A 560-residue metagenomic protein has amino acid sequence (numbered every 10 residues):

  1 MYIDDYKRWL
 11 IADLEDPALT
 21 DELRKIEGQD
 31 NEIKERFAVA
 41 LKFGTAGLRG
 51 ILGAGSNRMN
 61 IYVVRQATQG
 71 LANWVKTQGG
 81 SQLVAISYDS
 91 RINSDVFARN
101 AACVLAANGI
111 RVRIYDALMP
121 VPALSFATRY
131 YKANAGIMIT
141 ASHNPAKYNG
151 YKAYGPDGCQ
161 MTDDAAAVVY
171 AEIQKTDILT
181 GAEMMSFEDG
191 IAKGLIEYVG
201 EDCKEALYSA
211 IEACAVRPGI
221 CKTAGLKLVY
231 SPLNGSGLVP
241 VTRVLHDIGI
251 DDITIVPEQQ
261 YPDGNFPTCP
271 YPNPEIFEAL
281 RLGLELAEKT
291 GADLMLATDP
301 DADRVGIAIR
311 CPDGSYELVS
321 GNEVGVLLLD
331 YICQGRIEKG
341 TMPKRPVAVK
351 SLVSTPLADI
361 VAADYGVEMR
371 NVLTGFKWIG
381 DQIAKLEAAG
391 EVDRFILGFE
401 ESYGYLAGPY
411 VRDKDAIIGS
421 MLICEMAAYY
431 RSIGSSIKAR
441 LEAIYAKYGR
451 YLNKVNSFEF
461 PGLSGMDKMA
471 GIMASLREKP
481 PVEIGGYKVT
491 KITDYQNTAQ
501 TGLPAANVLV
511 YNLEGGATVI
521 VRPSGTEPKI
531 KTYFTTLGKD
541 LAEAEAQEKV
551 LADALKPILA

Functional and structural regions predicted by a protein language model:
Y6-A101, G190-I191, I196-A224, S236: An N-terminal, well-structured beta->alpha segment
E32-L41, N149-A279, E285-A287: Gly/Ser/Thr-enriched, mixed-charge loops and adjacent short helices that form phosphate/oxyanion-binding elements
F37-N57, A141-N144, L228, P232-V244 (+4 more regions): Conserved phosphate/anionic-ligand binding catalytic regions in large, soluble enzymes, centered on
A85-Y148, H246, D251-G306: N-terminal small/polar loop signature for handling phosphorylated ligands or for N-terminal nucleophile
A101, L105, A133, G237-V241 (+7 more regions): Extended, hydrophobic alpha-helical segments in both membrane/secreted and soluble proteins
Y154-M184, N322-R345, K350-I360, A416: Glycine-rich phosphate-binding loop plus the immediately following alpha-helix
E288, A292-L294, S315-E317, G335-R522 (+3 more regions): Phosphate-binding and adjacent anionic-ligand microenvironments
